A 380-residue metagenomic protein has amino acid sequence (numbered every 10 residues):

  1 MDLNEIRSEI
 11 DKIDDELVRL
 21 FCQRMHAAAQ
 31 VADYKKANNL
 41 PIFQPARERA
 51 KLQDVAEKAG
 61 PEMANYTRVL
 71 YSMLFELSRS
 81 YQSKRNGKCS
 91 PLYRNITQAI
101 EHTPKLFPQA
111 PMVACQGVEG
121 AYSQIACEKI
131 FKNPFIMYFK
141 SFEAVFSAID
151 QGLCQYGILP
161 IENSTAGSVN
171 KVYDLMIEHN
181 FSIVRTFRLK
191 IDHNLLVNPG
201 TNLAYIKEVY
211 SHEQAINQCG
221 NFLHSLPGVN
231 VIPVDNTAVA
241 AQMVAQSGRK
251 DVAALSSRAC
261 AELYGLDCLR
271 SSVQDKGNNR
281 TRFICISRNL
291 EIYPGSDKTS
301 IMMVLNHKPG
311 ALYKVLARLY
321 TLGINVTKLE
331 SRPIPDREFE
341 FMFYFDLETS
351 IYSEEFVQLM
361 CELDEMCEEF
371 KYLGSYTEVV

Functional and structural regions predicted by a protein language model:
M1-V380: Domain-level signature for soluble enzymes in the chorismate/prephenate branch of the shikimate pathway
